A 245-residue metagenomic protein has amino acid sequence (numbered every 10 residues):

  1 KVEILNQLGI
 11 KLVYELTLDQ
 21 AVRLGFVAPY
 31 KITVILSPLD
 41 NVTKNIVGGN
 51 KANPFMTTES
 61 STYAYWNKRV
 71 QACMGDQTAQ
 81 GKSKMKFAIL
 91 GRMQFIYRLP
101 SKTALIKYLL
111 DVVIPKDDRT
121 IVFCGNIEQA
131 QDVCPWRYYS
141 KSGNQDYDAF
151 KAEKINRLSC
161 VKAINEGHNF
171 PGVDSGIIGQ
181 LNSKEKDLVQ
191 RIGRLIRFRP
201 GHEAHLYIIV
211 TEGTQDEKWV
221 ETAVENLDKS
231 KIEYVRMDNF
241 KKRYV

Functional and structural regions predicted by a protein language model:
K1-T33: Post-DEXD/H (motif II) to motif III coupling segment of the RecA-like Helicase ATP-binding lobe
V2-N6, Q129-P135, H168-F170: Short loop/helix-cap segments at secondary-structure boundaries that form the rim of catalytic
L8-I10, D117, I155, V173: Short, well-ordered alpha-helix to beta-strand connector turns
L16, I35, W136-S140: Hydrophobic residues at beta-strand termini and immediately following loops that shape nucleotide-binding pockets
V27-K82: Inter-lobe connector of SF1/SF2 helicase motors
W66-N156: Conserved helicase/translocase motor-coupling segment
W136-S230: Conserved RecA-like P-loop NTPase helicase motor core
I232-V245: Long, largely alpha-helical accessory region at the distal end of helicase-like NTP-driven motors
